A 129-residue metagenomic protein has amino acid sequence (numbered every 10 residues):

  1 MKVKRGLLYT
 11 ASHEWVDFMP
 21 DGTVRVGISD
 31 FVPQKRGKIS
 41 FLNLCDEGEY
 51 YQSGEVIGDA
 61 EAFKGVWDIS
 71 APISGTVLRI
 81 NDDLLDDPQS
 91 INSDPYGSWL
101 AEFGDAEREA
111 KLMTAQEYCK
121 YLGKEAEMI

Functional and structural regions predicted by a protein language model:
M1-S53, S93-E107, L112-I129: Acidic, low-complexity mobile loops and tails
G6-T10, W67-T76: Short coil-to-beta-strand transition motifs
F18-D21, V66, R79-D86, R108: Short, conserved beta-turn/loop elements at beta-strand boundaries and strand-helix junctions
E61-S70, D87-S90: Short, Lys/Arg- and Gly-enriched loop/turn segments at beta-strand edges
L78-A101: Aromatic- and Lys/Arg-enriched surface recognition patch
